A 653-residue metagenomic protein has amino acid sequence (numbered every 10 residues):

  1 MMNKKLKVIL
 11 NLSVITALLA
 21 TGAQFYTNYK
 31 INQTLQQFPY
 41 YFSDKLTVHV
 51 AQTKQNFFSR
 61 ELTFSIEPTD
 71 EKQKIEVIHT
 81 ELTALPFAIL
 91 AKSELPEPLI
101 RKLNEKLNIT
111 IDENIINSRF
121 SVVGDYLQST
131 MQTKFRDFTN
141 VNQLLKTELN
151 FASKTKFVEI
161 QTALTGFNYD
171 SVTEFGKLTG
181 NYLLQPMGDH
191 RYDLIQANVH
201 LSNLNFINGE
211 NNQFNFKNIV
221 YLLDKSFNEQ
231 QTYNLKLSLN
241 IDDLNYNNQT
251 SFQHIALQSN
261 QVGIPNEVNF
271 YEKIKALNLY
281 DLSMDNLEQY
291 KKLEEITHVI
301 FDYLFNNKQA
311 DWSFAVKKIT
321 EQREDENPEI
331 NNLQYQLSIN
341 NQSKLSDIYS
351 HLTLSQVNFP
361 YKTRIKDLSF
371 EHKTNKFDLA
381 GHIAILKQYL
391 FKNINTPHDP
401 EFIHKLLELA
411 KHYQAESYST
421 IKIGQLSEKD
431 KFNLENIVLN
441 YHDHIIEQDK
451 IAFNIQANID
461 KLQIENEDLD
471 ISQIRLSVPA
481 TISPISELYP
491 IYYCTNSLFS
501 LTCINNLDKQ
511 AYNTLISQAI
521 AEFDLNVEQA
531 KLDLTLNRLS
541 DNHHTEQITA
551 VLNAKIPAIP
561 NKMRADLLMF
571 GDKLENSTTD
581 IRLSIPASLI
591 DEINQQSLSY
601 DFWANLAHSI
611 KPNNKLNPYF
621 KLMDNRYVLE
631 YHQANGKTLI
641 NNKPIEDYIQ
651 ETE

Functional and structural regions predicted by a protein language model:
M1-M2: N-terminal secretory signal peptides that target proteins for export/translocation
K7-N11, L18-E653: Glycine-rich, small/hydroxylated-residue low-complexity segments
